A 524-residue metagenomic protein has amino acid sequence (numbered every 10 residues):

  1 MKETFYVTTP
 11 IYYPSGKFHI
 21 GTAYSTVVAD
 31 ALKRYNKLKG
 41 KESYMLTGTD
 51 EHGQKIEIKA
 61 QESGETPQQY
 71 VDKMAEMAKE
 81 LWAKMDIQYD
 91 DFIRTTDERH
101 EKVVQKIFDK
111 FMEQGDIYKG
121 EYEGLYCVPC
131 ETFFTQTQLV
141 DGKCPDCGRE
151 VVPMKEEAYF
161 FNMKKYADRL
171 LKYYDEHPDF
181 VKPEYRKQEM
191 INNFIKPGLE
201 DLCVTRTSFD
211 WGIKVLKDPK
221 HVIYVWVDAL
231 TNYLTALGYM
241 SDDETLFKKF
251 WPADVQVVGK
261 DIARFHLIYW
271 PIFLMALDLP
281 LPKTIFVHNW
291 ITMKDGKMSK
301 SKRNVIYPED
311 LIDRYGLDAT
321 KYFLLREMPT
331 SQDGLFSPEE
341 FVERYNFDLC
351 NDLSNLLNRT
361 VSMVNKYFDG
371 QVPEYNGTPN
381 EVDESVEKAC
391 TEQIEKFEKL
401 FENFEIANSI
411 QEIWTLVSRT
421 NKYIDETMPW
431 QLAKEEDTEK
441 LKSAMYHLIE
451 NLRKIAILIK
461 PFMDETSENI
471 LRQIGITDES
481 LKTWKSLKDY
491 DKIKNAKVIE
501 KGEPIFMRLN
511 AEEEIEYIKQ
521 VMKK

Functional and structural regions predicted by a protein language model:
M1-T4, Y44, G48, G120-L125 (+5 more regions): Basic, alpha-helical terminal appendages of large translation-related enzymes
K2-T47, R99-V103, P153-K366, S409-I413: Structured secondary-structure scaffolds
K2-Y118, E131, F273: N-terminal Rossmann-like or analogous alpha/beta NTP/dinucleotide-binding catalytic cores that position adenine
A31, Q69-E80, K106, D352-R359 (+3 more regions): A non-catalytic, amphipathic alpha-helix used as a structural packing/dimerization or gating element in enzyme scaffolds
L81-M85, E150, Y173: Active-site-adjacent, His/Asp/Glu-enriched structural segments that form or flank metal-binding and acid/base networks
I117-E121, V151-V152: A short alpha-helix-loop-beta-strand transition element characteristic of N-terminal alpha/beta dinucleotide-binding
T135, V152-P153: Short functional micro-motifs and their immediate structural scaffolds
A263, L324-E327, S331, E340 (+4 more regions): Active-site-proximal binding-pocket segments
